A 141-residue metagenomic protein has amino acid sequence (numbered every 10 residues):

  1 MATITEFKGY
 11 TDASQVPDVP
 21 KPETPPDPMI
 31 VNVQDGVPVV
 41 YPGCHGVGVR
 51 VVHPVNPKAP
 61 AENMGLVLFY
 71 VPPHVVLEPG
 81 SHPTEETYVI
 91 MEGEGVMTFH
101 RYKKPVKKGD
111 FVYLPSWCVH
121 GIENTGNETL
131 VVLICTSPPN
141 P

Functional and structural regions predicted by a protein language model:
M1-N63: A short, N-terminal "cap"/entry segment at the start of jelly-roll beta-barrel domains of the cupin/DSBH fold
V47, M64-L66, E94, V131: Intrinsic-disorder/low-complexity, polar/charged segments enriched in Ser/Thr/Lys/Arg/Asp/Glu/Gln
G48-V55, L66-H82, S116: Conserved short histidine dyad/triad with adjacent acidic residue
P60, V96, K107-K108, S116-P141: Ligand-binding loop in jelly-roll beta-barrel domains
E62-M64, S81-P83, T125-G126: Short glycine/proline-enriched turns and hinge-like loops at secondary-structure junctions
L68-P73, S81-F99, C135: Short, conserved beta-strand element in jelly-roll/cupin
T87, R101-S116: Short acidic-glycine-tyrosine-enriched beta hairpin
